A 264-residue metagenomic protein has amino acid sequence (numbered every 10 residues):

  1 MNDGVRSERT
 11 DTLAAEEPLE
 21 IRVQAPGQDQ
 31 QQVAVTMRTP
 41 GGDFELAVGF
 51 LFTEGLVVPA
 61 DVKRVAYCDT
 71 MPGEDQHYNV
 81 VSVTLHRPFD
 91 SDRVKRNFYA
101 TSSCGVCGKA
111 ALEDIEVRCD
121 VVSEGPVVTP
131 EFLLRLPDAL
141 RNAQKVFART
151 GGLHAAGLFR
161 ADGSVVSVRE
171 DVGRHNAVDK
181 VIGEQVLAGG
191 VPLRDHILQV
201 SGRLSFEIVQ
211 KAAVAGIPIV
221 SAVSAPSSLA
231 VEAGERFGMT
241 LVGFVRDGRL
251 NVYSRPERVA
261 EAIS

Functional and structural regions predicted by a protein language model:
M1-A156, R160-A161, V165-V168: Intrinsically disordered, low-complexity regions enriched in acidic/Ser/Thr/Pro/Gln residues
E45-A47, A177-K180, I263: A short, polar/proline- and glycine-enriched secondary-structure boundary/capping micro-motif
V48, F52-T53, G183-L187, V214 (+1 more regions): Short, intrinsically disordered, mixed-charge
C68-T84, P192-S227: Cysteine/selenocysteine-centered motifs that mediate thiol-based redox chemistry or coordinate metal-sulfur cofactors
A111, F132, L136, G152 (+5 more regions): General structural feature for long, well-ordered alpha-helical segments within catalytic domains of soluble enzymes
R141, I182-V186, V209: Generic structural signal for well-ordered alpha-helical scaffold segments
V146-L198, G202: Glycine- and Gly-Pro-enriched alpha-helical subdomains that act as flexible, kink-prone "lid/hinge" or packing modules
I208-S264: Conserved catalytic-core subdomain
